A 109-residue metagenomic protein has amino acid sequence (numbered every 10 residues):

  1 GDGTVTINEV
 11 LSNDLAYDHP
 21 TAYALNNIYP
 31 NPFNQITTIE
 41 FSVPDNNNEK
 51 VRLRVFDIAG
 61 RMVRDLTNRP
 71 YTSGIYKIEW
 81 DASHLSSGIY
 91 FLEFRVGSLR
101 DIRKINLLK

Functional and structural regions predicted by a protein language model:
G1, N8, N26, S42-P44 (+3 more regions): A structural detector for beta-sheet-dominated domains
G1-Y17: Short, compositionally biased serine/threonine- and acidic-rich segments at solvent-exposed termini, linkers, or domain
D2-T4, H19, Q35-I36, R103: A detector of low-complexity, intrinsically disordered, Ser/Thr/Gly/Pro/Ala-rich segments
S12-Y29, F33-V55, T72, K77-W80 (+1 more regions): Glycine-centered coil/turn sites that cap beta-strands in beta-rich domains
N34, N46-N48, R61, S87 (+1 more regions): A generic structural motif
F56-V63, Y90: Short, glycine-anchored, charge-dense loop/turn motifs used at functional sites
D65, R69, S73, E79 (+1 more regions): C-terminal tail/sorting-segment detector
